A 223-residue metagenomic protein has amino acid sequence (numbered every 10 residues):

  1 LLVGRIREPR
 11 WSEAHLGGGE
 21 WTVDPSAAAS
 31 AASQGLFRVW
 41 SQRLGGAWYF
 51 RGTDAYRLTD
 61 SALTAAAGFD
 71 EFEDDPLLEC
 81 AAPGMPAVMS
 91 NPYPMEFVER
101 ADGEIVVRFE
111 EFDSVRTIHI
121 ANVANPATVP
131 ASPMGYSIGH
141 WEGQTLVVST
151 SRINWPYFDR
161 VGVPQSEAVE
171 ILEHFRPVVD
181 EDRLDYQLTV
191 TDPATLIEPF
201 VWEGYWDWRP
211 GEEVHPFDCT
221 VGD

Functional and structural regions predicted by a protein language model:
L1-D223: PEST-like low-complexity, intrinsically disordered acidic/proline/serine-rich tracts that flank trafficking/processing
